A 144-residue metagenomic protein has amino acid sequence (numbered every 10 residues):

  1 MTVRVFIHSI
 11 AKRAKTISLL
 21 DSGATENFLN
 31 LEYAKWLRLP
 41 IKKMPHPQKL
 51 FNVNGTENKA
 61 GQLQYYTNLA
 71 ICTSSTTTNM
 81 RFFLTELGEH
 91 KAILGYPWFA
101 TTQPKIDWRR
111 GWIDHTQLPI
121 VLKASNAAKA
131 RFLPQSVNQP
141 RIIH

Functional and structural regions predicted by a protein language model:
M1-A14, C72: A short acidic-Thr-Gly-centered motif at the start of a beta-strand
R13-K15, S22-H144: Aspartic protease core domain of the pepsin/retropepsin superfamily
